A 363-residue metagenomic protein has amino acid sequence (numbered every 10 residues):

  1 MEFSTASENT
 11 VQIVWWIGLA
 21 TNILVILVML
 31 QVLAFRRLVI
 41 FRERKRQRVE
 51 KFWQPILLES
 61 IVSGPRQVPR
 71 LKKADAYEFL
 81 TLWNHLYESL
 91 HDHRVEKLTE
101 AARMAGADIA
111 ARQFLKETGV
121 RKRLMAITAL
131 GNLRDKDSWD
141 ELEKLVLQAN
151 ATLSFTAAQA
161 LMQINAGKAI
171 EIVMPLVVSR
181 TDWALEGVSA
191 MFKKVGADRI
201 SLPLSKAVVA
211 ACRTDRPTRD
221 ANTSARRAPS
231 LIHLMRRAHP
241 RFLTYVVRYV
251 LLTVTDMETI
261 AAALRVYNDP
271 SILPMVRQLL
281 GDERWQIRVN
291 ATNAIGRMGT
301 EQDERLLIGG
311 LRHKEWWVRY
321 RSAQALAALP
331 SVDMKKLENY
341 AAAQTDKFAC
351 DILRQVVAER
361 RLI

Functional and structural regions predicted by a protein language model:
M1-R44: N-terminal signal-anchor transmembrane alpha helix of single-pass membrane proteins, serving as the membrane-anchoring
F35-G119: N-terminal topogenic membrane-targeting module
E50, F79, V95, R123 (+8 more regions): Residue-level detector of extended alpha-helical repeat arrays and alpha-solenoid scaffolds
K97-L98, A126, A157, G187-V188 (+6 more regions): Conserved hydrophobic register position within alpha-solenoid helical repeats
A102-L115, D135-L147, A166-V178, D198-P217 (+5 more regions): Amphipathic alpha-helical scaffolding segments comprising HEAT/armadillo-like alpha-solenoid repeats
V120-R121, A151-T152, T181-W183, R213 (+8 more regions): Alpha-helix N-cap/helix-start positions at coil->helix boundaries
R121, I127-N132, S138, A151-Q159: Membrane-embedded segments
G131, M162, K193, M235-R236 (+4 more regions): Structural signature of alpha-helical solenoid repeat scaffolds
